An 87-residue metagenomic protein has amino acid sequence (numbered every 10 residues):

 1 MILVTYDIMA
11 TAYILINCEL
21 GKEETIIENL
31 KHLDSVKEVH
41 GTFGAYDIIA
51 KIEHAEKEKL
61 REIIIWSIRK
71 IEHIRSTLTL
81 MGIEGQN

Functional and structural regions predicted by a protein language model:
M1-N87: A compositional/biophysical signature of low hydrophobicity enriched in polar/charged and small residues
